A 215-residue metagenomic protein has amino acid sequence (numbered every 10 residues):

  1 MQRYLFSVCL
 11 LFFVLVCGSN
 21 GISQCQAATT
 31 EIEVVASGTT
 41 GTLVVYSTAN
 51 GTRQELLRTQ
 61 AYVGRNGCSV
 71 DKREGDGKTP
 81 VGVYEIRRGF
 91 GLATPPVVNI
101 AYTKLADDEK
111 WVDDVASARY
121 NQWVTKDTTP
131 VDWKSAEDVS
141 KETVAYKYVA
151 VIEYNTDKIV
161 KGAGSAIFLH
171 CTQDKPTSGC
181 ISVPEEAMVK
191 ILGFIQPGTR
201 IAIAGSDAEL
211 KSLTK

Functional and structural regions predicted by a protein language model:
M1-Y4: Positively charged n-region of N-terminal signal peptides that target proteins for export
S7-G18: Bacterial N-terminal signal peptides
C25-S178, M188-K215: Cell wall/extracellular polymer interaction/catalysis modules
G179-V183: Extended catalytic/binding region for NAD+/ADP-ribose chemistry, centered on the ART fold
